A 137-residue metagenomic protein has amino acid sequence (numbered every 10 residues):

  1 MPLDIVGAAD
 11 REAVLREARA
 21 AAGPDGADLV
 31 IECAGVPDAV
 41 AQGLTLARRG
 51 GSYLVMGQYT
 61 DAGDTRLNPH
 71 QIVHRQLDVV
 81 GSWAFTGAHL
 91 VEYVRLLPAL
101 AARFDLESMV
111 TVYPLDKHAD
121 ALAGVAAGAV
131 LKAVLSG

Functional and structural regions predicted by a protein language model:
M1-Q42: Adenosine-nucleotide cofactor-binding segment
P2-D4, V79, V112: Conserved beta-strand scaffold positions in the cores of enzyme catalytic domains, especially in NTP/NDP-utilizing
P2-I5, G51-G57: Short hydrophobic/aromatic-enriched beta-strand-loop microsegments
L29, G51-Y53, D78: Short glycine-centered segments of the SAM/dcSAM-binding site in methyltransferase folds
A41-T45, G87, V91-G137: C-terminal hydrophobic helical "lid"/dimerization subdomain of Rossmann-like NAD(P)H-dependent oxidoreductases
A47-R49: Helix-to-beta-strand junctions that scaffold the AdoMet/dcAdoMet cofactor pocket in Class I SAM-dependent enzymes
M56-T60, S82-A84, M109: Short strand-turn motif at the edge of the Rossmann-like AdoMet-binding core
G57-Q76, E92-R95: Rossmann-fold NAD(P)-binding glycine/threonine-rich loop
